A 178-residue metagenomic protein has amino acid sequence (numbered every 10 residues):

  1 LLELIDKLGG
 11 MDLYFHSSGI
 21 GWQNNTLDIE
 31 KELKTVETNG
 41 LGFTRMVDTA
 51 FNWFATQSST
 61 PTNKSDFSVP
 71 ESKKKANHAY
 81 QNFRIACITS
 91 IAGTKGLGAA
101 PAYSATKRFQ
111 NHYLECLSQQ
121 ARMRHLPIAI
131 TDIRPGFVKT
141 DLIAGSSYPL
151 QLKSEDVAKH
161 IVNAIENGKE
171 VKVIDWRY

Functional and structural regions predicted by a protein language model:
S17-Q23: Conserved NAD(P)H cofactor-binding loop of Rossmann-fold oxidoreductase domains
N24-E37: Short alpha-helical oligomerization interface
V47, T106: Active-site helix of classical SDR
A79, K95, C116-I128: Active-site-adjacent segment of SDR/Rossmann-fold oxidoreductases
S90: Residue(s) in the substrate-gating loop at a strand-loop-helix junction that position the organic substrate next
K95-P101, S146: Active-site loop immediately N-terminal to the catalytic Tyr-X3-Lys motif of short-chain dehydrogenase/reductase
D132, A144-Y178: C-terminal helical subdomain
